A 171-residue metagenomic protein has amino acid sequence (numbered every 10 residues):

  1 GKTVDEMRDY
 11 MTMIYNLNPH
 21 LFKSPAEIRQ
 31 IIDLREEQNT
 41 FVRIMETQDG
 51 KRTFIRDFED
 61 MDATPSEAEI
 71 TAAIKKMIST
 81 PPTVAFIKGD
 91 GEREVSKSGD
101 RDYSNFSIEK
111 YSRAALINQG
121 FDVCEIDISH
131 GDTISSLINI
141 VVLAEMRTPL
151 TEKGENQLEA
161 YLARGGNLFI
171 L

Functional and structural regions predicted by a protein language model:
G1-L171: Short, surface-exposed patches at the edges or C-terminal ends of soluble domains, predominantly
